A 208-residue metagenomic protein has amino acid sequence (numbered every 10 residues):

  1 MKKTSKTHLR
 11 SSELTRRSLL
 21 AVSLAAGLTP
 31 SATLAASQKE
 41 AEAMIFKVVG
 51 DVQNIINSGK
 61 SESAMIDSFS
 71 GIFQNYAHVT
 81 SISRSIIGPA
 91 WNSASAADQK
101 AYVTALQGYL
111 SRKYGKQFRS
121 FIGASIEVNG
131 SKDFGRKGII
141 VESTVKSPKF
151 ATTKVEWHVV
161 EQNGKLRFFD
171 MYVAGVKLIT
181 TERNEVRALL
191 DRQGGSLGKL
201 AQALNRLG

Functional and structural regions predicted by a protein language model:
M1-L14, S18-L28: N-terminal secretory signal peptides
S31-A35: Sec/Tat signal peptide C-region and signal peptidase I cleavage site
Q38-Q117: Early exported N-terminus immediately downstream of N-terminal targeting peptides
R84-G88, S120-S125, A188-L190: Juxtamembrane/interface motifs at transmembrane-helix termini
L106, K132-D133, V145-S147, V159-E161 (+1 more regions): A mature extracytoplasmic/lumenal domain signature
R112-T153, A203, L207-G208: Surface-exposed, charged secondary-structure patches
K154-T180: Short beta-strand edge/turn micro-motifs at domain boundaries
D170-G208: Low-complexity, intrinsically disordered terminal/linker segments enriched in charged and Gly/Pro repeats
